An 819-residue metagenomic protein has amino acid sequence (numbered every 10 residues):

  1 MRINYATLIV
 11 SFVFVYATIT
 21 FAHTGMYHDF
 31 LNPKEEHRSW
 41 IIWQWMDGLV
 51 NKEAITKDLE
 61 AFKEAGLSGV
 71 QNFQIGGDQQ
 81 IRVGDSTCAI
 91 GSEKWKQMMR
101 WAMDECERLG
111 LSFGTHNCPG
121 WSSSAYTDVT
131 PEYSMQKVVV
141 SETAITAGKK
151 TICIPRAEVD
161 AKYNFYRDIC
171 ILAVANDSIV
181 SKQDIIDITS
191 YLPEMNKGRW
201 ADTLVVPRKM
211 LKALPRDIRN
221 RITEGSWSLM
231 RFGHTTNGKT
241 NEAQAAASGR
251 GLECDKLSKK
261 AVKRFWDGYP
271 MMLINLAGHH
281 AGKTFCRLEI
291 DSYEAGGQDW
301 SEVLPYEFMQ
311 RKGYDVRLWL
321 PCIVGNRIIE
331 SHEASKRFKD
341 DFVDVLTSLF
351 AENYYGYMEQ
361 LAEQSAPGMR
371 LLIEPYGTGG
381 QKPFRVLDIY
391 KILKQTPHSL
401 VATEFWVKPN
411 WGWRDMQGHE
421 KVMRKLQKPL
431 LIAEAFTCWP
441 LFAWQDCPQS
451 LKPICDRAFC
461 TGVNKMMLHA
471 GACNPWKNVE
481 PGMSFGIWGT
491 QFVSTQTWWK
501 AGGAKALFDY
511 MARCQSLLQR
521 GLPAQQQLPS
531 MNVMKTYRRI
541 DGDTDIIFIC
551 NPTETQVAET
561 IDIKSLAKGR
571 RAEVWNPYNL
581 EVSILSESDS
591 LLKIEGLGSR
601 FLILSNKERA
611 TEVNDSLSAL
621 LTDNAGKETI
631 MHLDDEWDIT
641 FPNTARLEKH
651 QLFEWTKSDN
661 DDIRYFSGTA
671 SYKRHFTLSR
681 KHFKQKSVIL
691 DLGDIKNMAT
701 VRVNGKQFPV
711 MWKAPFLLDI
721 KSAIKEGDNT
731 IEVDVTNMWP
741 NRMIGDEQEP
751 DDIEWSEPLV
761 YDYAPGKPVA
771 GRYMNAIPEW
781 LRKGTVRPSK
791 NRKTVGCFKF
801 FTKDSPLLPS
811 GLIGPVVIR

Functional and structural regions predicted by a protein language model:
M1-M26: Bacterial Sec-dependent N-terminal signal peptides
H23-N32, R38-W40, V50-T56, A61-A65 (+9 more regions): Mature extracytoplasmic enzyme cores
S39, T56, G69, G91-W121 (+7 more regions): Carbohydrate-binding surfaces of carbohydrate-active enzymes
Q44-E53, F442-D446: Active-site mouth loops of central-metabolism enzymes
Q74-T87: Glycine-rich, proline-tolerant flexible connector loops at the mouths of alpha/beta enzymes
S123, D128, A144-A147, D160-K197 (+3 more regions): An acidic-aromatic loop/edge-strand motif
F676-N704, I731-V735: Aromatic-lined ligand-binding clefts that engage carbohydrates, nucleic acids, or primary amines
